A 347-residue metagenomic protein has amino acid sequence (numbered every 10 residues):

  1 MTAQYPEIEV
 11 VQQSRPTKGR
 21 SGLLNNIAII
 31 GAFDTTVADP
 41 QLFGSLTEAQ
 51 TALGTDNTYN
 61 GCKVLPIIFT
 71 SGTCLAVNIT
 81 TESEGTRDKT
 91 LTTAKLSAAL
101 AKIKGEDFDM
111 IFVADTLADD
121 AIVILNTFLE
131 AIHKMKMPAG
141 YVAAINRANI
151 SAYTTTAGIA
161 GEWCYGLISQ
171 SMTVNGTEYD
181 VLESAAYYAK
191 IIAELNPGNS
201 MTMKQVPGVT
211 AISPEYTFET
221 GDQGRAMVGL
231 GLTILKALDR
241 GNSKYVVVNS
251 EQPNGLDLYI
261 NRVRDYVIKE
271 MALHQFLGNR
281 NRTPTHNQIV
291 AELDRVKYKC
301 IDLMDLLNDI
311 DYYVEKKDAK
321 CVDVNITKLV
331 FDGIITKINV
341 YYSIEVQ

Functional and structural regions predicted by a protein language model:
M1-L24, I344-Q347: Short, intrinsically disordered N-terminal pre-domain segments
A3, S21, I27-V37, Q41 (+4 more regions): A glycine- and small-residue-enriched flexible loop/hinge signal that marks low-structured segments
S14-P16, D309-D318: Short amphipathic beta-strand and strand-loop transition segments with alternating hydrophobic
T36-E84: N-terminal assembly/attachment segments of tailed bacteriophage virion structural proteins
F43-G44, L91, Y341-V346: Short intrinsically disordered coil segments
V296-L306, V322, V330: Glycine-anchored, exposed beta-strand/edge motif detector
K317-Q347: C-terminal edge-of-domain segments
